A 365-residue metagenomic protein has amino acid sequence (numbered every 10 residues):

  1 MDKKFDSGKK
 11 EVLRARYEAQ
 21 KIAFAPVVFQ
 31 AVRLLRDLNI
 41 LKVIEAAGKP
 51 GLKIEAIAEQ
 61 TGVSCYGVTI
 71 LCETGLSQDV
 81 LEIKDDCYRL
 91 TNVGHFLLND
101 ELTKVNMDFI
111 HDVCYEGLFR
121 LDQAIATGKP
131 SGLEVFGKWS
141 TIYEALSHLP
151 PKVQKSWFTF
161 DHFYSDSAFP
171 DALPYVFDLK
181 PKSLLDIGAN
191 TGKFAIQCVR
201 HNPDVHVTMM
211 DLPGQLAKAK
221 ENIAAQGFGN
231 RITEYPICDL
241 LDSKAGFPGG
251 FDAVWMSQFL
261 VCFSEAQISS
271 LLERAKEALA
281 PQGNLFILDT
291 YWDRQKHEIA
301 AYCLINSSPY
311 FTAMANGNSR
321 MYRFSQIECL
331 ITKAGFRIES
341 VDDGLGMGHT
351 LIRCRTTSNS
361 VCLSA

Functional and structural regions predicted by a protein language model:
D2-L76, E82, D178, L185-A365: Alpha-helical subdomain
D6, K10, R16-A46, E59-Q60 (+1 more regions): Conserved Class I S-adenosyl-L-methionine-dependent methyltransferase catalytic core
